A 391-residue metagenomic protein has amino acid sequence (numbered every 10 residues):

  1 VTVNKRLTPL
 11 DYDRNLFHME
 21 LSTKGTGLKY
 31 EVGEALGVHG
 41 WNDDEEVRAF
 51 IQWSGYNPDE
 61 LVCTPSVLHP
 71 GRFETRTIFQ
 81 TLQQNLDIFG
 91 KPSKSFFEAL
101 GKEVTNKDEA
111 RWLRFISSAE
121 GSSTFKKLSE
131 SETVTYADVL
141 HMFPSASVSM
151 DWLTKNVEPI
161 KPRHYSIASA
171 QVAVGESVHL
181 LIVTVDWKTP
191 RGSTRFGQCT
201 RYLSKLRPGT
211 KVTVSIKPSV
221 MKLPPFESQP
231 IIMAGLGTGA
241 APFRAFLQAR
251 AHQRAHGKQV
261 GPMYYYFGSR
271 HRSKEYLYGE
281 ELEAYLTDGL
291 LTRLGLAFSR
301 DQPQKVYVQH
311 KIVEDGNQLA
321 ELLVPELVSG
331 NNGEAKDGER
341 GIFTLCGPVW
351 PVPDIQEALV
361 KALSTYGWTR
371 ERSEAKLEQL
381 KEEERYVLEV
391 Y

Functional and structural regions predicted by a protein language model:
V1-Y391: FNR-like FAD-binding dehydrogenase module
